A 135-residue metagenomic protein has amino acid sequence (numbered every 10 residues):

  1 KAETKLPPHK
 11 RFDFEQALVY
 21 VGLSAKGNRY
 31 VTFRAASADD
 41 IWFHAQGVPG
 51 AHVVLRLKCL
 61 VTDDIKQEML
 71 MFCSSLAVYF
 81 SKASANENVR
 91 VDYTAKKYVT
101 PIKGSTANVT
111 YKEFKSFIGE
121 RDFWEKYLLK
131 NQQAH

Functional and structural regions predicted by a protein language model:
K1-H135: Duplex nucleic acid-engaging cores and interfaces of nucleic-acid transaction enzymes
